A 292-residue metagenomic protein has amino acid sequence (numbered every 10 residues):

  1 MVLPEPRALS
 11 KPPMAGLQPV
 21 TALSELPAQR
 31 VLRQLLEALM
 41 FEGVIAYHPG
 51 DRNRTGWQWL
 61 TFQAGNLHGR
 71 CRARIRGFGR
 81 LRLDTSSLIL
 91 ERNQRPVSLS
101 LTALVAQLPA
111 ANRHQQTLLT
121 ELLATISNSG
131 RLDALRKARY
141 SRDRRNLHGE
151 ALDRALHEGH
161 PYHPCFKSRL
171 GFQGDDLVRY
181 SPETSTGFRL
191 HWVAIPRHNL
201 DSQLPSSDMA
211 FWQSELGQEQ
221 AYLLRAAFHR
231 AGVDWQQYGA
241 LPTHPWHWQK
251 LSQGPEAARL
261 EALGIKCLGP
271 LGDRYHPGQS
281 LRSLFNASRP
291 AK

Functional and structural regions predicted by a protein language model:
V2-K292: Nucleotide/phosphate-binding site architecture used for ATP/NTP-dependent chemistry
